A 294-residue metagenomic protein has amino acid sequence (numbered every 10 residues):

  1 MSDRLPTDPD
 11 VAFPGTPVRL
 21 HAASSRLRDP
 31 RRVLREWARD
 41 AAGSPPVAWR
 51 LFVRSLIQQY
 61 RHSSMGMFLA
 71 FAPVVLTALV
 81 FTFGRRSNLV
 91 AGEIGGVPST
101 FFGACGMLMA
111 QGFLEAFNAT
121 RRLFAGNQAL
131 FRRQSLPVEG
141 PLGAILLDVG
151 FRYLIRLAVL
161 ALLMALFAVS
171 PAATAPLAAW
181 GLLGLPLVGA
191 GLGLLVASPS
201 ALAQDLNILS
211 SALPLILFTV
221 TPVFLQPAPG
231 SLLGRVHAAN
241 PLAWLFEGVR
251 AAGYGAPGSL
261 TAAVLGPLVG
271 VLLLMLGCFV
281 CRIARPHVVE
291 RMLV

Functional and structural regions predicted by a protein language model:
S2-V294: Hydrophobic transmembrane alpha-helices and immediately adjacent juxtamembrane helices of multi-pass inner-membrane
